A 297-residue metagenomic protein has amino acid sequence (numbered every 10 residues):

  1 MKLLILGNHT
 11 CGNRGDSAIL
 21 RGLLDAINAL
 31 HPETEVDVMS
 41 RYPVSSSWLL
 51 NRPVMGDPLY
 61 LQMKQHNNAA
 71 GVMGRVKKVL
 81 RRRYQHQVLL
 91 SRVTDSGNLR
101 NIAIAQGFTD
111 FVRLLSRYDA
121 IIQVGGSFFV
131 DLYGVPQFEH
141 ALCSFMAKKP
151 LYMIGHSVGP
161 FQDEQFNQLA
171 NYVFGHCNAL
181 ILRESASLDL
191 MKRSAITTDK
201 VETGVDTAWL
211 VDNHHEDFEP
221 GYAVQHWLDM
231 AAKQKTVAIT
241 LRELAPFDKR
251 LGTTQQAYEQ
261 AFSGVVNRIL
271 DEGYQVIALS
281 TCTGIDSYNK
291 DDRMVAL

Functional and structural regions predicted by a protein language model:
M1-L297: Active-site anion-handling motifs in enzyme catalytic cores
